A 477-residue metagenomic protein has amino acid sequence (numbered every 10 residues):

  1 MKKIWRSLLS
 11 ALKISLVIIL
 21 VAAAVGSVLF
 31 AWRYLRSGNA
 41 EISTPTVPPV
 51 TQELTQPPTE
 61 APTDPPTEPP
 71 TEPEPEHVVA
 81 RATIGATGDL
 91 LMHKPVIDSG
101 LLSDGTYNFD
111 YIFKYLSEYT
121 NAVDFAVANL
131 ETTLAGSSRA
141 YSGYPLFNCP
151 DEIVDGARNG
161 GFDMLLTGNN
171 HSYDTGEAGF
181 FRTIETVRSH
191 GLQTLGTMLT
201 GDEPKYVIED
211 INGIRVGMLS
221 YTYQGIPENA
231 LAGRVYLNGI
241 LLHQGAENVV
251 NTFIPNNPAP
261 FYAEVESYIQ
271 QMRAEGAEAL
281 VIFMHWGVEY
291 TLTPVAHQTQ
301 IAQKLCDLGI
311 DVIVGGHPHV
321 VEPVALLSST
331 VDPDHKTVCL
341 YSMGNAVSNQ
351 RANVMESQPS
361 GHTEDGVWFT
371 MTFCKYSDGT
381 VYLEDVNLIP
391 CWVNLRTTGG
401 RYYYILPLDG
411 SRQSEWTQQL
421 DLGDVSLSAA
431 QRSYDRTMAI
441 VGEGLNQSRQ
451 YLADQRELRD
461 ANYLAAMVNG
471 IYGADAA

Functional and structural regions predicted by a protein language model:
K2-L20: N-terminal Sec-pathway targeting helices
S15-I18, G26-G38, P49, D64-A477: Acidic, metal/ion-coordinating pockets
I42-E60: Short extracytoplasmic/periplasmic juxtamembrane "stem" segments immediately C-terminal to an N-terminal membrane anchor
